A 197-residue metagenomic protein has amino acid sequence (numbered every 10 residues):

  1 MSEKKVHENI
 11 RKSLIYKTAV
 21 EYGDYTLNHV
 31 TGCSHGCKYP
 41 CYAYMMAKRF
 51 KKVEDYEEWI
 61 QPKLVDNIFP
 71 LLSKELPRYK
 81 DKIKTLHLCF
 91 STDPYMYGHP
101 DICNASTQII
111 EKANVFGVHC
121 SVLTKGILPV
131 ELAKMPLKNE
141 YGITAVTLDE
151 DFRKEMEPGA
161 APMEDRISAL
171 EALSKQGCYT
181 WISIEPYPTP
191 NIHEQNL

Functional and structural regions predicted by a protein language model:
M1-S34, K38-T85: N-terminal [4Fe-4S]-dependent radical SAM core
N67-L197: Conserved AdoMet/S-adenosylmethionine-binding subsite of the radical SAM
